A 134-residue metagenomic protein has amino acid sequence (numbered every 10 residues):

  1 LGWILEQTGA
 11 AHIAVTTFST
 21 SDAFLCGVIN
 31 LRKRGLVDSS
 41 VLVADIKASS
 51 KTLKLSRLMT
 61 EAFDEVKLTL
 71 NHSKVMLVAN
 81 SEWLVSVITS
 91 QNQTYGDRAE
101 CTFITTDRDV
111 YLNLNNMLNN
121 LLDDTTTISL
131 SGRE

Functional and structural regions predicted by a protein language model:
L1-E134: PLD/PLD-like phosphodiesterase catalytic module centered on the HKD motif
